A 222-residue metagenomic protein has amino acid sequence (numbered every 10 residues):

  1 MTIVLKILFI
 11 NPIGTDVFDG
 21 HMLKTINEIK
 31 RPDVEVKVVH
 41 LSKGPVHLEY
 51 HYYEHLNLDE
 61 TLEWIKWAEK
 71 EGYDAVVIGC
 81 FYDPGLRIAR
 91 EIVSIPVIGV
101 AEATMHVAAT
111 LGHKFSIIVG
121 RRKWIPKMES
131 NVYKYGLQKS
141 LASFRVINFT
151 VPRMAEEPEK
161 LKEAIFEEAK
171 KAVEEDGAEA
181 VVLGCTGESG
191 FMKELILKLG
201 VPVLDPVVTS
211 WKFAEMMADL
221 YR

Functional and structural regions predicted by a protein language model:
T2-L56, G120-P158: N-terminal glycine-rich anion-binding loop in soluble enzyme alpha/beta folds
L8, F115-I118, E179: Conserved beta-strand elements of the Class I
I10, K70-C80, G177-C185: Periplasmic-binding protein-like
H51-W67, K160-E168: Glycine-rich, highly charged phosphate/nucleotide-binding loops
E69, Y133, V173-E174: Non-catalytic positions within long, well-ordered alpha-helices that form the structural scaffold/packing of enzyme
R90-L111, L195-A214: Short, acidic/small-residue loops that bind anionic groups at enzyme active sites
T150-E194, K198-L199: Glycine-rich phosphate/pyrophosphate-binding loop and the adjoining helix
V173, A214-R222: Short, hydrophobic alpha-helical segments
